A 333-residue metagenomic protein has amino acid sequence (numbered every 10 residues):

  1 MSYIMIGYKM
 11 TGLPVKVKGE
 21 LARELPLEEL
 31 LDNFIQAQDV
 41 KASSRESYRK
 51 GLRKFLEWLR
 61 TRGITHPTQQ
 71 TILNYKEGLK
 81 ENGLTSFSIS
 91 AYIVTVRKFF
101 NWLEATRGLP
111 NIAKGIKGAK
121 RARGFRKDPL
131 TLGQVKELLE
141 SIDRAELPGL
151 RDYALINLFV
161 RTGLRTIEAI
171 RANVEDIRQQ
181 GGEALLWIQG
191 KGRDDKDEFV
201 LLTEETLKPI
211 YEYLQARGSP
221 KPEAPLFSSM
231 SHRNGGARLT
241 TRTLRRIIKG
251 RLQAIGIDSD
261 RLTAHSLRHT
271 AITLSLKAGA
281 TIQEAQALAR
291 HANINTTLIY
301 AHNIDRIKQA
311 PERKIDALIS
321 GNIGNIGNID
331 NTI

Functional and structural regions predicted by a protein language model:
S2-I333: Conserved catalytic core of the tyrosine transesterase superfamily
